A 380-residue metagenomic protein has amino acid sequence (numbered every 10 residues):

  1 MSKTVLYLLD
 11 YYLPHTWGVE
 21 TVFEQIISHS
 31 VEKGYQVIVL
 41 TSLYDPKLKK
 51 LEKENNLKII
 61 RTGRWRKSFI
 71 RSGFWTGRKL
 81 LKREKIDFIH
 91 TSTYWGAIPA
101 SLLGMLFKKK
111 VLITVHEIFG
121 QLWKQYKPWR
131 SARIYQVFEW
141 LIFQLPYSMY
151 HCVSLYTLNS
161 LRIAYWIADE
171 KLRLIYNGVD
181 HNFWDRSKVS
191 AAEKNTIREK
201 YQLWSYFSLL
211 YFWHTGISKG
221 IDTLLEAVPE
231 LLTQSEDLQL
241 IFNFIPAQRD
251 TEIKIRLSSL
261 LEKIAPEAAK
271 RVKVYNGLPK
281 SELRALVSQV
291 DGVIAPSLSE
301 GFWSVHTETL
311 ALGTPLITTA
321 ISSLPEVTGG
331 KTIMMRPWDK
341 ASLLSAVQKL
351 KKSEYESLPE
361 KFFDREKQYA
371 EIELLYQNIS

Functional and structural regions predicted by a protein language model:
L6, H151, L203-K219, L225-V228 (+1 more regions): Conserved donor-binding/catalytic core segment of Leloir-type glycosyltransferases
T91-A97, V115: Short His-centered aromatic/hydrophobic patch
L106, F119, A132-Y150: Membrane-proximal helix-turn-helix segments that form the acceptor-binding/catalytic region of lipid-linked
Y156, G178: Carbohydrate-associated surface elements
K254-L278: Nucleotide-activated donor-binding/catalytic signature segment of Leloir-type glycosyltransferases, i.e., the conserved
G277, A285-V290: Short alpha-helical donor nucleotide-sugar binding micro-motif in glycosyltransferases
G277, T332-K340, V347-K352: Conserved acidic donor-binding segment of nucleotide-sugar-dependent glycosyltransferases
L298: Aromatic "clamp/platform" in nucleotide-sugar-dependent glycosyltransferases that forms part of the donor/acceptor
